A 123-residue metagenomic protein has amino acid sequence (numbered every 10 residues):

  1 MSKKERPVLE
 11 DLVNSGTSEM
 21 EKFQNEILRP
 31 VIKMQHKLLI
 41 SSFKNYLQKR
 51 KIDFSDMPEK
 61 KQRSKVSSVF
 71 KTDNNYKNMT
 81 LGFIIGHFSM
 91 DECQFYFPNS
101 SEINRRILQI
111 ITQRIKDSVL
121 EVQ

Functional and structural regions predicted by a protein language model:
M1-P30: N-terminal leader/targeting peptides and immediately adjacent processing regions
M20-D56: The feature represents the first ordered module of a protein
Q24, L28-Q35, L39, S67-Y76 (+2 more regions): Charged, low-complexity, helix-prone segments enriched in Lys/Glu/Asp/Gln
K51-V66, S118, Q123: Membrane-interacting alpha-helical segments
E59-N104: Amphipathic protein-protein interaction modules
N99-Q123: Long, highly charged low-complexity segments enriched in Glu/Asp and Lys/Arg with interspersed Ser/Thr
